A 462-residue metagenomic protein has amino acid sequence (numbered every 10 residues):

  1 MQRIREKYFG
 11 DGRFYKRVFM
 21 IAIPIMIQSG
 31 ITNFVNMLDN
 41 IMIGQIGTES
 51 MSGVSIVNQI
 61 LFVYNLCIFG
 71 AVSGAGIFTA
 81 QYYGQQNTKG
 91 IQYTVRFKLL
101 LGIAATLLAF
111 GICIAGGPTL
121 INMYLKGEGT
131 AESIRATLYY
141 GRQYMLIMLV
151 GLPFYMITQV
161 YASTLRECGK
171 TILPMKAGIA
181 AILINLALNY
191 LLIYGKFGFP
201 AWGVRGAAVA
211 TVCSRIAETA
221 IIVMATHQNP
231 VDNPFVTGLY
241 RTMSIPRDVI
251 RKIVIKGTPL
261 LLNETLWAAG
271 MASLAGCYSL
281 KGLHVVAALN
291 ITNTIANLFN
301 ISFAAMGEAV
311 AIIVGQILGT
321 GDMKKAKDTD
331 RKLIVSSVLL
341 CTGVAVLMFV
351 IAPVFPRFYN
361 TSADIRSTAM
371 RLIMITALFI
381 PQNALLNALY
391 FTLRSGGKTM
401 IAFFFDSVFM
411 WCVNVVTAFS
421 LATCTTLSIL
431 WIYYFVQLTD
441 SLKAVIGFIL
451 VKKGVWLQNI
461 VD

Functional and structural regions predicted by a protein language model:
M1-A22, T79-G151, F199-T258, V314-F379 (+1 more regions): Short alpha-helical transmembrane segments in multi-pass integral membrane proteins
F9-I41, Q45-I46, F62-G74, F78 (+6 more regions): N-terminal transmembrane alpha-helices
M20-D39, I147, A181, S214-E218 (+4 more regions): Transmembrane helical elements of multi-pass membrane transporters/channels
M26, G30, F34, L38 (+18 more regions): Generic alpha-helical transmembrane segments of integral inner-membrane proteins, especially permease/transport modules
G30, F34-S52, I121-R135, I193-W202 (+5 more regions): Helix-terminus/linker motif at the lipid-water interface of multi-pass membrane proteins
T48-Q59, G141, M145, A208 (+3 more regions): Small-residue hotspots at the loop-to-helix junctions and early N-terminal turns of transmembrane alpha-helices
M51-G111, Y155-P174, A275, V286-A352 (+1 more regions): Small-residue-rich hydrophobic transmembrane alpha-helices
V72, M148-R166, P174-I182, A207-V223 (+5 more regions): Short runs within selected transmembrane alpha-helices of multi-pass transporters and secretion channels
